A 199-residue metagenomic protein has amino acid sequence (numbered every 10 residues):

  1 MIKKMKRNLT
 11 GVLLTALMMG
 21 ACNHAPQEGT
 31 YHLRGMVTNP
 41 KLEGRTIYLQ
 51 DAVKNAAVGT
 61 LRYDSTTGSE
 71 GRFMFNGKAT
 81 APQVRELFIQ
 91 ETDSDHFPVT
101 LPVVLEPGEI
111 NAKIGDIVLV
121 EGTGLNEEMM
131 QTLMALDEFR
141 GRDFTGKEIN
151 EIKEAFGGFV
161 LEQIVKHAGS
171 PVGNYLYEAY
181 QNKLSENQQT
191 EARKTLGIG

Functional and structural regions predicted by a protein language model:
M1-G35: Bacterial Sec-dependent N-terminal signal peptides
N8, V12, A16-G20, G122 (+3 more regions): Low-complexity, intrinsically disordered/propeptide-like segments
C22-E162: A non-transmembrane, solvent-exposed segment enriched in polar/low-complexity residues
D137, A168-A179: Amphipathic alpha-helical repeat scaffolds of TPR domains
T145-E148, K183-T190: Short coil/turn connectors between adjacent alpha-helices in alpha-solenoid helical repeat scaffolds
F156, Q188-G199: Alpha-helical repeat scaffolds
V160-V165, Y177-Q181, G197: Amphipathic alpha-helical segments within well-ordered protein domains
K166-P171, K183-N187: Residues at alpha-helix boundaries and the short loops/turns that link adjacent helices
